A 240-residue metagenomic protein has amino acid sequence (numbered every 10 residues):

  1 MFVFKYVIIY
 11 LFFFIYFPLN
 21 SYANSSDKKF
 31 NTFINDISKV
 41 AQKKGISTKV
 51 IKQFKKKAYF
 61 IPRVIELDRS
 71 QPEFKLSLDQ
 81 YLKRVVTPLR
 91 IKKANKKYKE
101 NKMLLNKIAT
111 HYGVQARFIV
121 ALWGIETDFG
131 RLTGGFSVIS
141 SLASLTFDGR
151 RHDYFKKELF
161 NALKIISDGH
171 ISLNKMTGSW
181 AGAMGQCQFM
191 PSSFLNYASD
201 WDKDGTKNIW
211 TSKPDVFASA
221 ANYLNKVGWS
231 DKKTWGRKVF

Functional and structural regions predicted by a protein language model:
F2-A23: Classical Sec-dependent N-terminal signal peptides that target proteins to the secretory pathway
A23-K44: Short N-terminal segments immediately surrounding and downstream of signal-peptide cleavage
G45-F240: Catalytic glycan-binding domains that act on GlcNAc-containing polysaccharides
